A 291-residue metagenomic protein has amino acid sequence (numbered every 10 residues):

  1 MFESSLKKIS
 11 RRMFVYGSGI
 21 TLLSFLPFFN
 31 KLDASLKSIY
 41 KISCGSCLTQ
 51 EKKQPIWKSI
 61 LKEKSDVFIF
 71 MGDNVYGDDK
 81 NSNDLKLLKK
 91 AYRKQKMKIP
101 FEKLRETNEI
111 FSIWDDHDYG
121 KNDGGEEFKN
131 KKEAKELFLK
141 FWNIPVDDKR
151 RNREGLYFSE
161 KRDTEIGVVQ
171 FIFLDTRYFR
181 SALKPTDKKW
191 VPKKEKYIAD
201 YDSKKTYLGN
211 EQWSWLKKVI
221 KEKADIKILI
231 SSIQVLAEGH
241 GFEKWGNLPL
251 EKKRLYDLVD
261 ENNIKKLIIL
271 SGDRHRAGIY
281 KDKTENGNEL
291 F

Functional and structural regions predicted by a protein language model:
M1-Y16, I20-S24: N-terminal secretory signal peptides
R11, Y16, L32-F291: Metal-dependent phosphoester/phosphodiester hydrolase catalytic core
P27-N30: C-terminal segment of classical bacterial N-terminal signal peptides
